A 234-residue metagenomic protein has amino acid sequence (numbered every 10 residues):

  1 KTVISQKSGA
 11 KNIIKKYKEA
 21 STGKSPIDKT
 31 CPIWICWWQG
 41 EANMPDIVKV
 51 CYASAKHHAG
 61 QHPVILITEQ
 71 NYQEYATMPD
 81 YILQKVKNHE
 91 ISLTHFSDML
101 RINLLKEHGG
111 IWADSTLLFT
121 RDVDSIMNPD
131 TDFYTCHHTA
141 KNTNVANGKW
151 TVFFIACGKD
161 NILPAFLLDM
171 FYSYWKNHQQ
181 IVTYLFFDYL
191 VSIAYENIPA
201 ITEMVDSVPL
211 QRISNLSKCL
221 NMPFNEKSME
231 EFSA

Functional and structural regions predicted by a protein language model:
K1-S97, S115-A234: Glycosyltransferase-associated regions of secretory-pathway enzymes, highlighting luminal stem/catalytic domains
D98-H108: Small-residue hinge/turn detector
H108, A113-S115: Active-site acidic Asp-centered loop
